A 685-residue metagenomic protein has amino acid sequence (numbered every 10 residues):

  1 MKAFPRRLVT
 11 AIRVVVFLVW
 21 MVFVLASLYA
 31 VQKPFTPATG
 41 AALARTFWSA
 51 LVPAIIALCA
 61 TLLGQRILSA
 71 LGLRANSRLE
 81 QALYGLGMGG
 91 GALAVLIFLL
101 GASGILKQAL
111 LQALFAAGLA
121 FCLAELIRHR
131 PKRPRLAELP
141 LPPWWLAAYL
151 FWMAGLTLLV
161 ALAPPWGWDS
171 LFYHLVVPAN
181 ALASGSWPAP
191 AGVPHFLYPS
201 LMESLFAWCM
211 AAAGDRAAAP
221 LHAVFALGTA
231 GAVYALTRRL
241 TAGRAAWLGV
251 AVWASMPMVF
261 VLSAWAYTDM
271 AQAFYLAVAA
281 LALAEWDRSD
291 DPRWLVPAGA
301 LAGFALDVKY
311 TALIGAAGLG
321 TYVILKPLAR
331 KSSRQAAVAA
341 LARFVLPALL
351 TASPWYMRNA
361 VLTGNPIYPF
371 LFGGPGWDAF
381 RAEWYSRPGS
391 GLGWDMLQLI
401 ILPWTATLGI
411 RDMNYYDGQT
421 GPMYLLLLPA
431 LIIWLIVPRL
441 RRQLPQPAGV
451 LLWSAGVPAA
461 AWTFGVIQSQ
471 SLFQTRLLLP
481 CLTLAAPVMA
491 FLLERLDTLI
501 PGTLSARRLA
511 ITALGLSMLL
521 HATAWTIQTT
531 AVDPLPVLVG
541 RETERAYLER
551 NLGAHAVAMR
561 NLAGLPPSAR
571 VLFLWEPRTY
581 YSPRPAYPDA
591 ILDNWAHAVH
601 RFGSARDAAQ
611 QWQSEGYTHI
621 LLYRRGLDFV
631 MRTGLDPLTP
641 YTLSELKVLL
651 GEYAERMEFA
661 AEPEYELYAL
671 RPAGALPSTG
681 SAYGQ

Functional and structural regions predicted by a protein language model:
M1-A137, A608-A609: Membrane-embedded, hydrophobic transmembrane alpha-helices
W20-V24, A148-W152, W247-W253, A300-A302 (+3 more regions): Transmembrane alpha-helix segments characteristic of polytopic inner-membrane glycan-assembly/cell-envelope
A60, G228-V233, L402-A448, A459 (+1 more regions): Hydrophobic, aromatic-rich transmembrane alpha-helices and their immediate juxtamembrane boundary segments
L136-P143, R238-T241, A245, D290-R293 (+3 more regions): Membrane-interface helix-loop-helix junctions at transmembrane boundaries of multi-pass membrane enzymes, predominantly
P143-L150, R244, R293-A300, A316-V323 (+4 more regions): Signature aromatic-anchored transmembrane alpha helix within multi-pass, membrane-resident enzymes that catalyze glycan
P165-V176, A510-R560, P577-T579: Membrane-proximal, lumen/periplasm-facing interface regions of secretory-pathway glyco- and lipid-modifying enzymes
H174, A179, D269-Q272, A305 (+6 more regions): Hydrophobic/aromatic-rich transmembrane helices and adjacent perimembrane loops
E549-I591, H619-L627: Short periplasmic/luminal acceptor-recognition loop of GT-C membrane glycosyltransferases, typified by
